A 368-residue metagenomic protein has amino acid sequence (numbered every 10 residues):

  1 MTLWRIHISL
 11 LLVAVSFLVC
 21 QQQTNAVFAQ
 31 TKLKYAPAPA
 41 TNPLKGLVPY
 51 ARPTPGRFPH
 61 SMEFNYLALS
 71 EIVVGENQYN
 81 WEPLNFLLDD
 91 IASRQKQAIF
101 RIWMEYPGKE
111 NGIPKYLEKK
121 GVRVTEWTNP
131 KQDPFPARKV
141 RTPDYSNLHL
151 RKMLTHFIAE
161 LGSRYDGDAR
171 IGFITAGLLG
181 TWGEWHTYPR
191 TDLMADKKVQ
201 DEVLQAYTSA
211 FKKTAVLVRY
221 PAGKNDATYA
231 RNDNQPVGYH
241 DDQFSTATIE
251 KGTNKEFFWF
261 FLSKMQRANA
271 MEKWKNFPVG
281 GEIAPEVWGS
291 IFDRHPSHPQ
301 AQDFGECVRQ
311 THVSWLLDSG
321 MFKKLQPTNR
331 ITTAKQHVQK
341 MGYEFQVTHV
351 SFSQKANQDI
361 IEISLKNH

Functional and structural regions predicted by a protein language model:
M1-W4: N-terminal secretory signal peptides that target proteins for export/translocation
S9-Q21: Bacterial N-terminal signal peptides
F28-L150, E272-R330: N-terminal substrate-binding region of glycoside hydrolase catalytic domains
T31-R52, A92, F173-G180, Y188-F322: Catalytic-core regions of glycoside hydrolase
E63, I91, L161, I174 (+2 more regions): Conserved, mostly hydrophobic/aromatic
L87, M153-F157, L161, V203: Alpha-helical packing segments of well-folded alpha/beta enzyme cores
T128-L150, F157-L193: Active-site groove signature of glycoside hydrolases
A334-H368: Surface beta-strand/loop "capping" patches
